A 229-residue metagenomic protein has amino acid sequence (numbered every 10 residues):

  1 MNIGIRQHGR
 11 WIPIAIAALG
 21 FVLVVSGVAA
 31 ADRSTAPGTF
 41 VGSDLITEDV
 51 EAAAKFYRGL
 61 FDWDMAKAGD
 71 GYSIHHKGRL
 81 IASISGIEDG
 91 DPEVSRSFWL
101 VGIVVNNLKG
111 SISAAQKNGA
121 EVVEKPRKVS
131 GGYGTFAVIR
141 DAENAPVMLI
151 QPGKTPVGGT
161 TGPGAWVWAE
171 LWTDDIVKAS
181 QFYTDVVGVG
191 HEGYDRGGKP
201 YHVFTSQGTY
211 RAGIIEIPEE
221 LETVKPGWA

Functional and structural regions predicted by a protein language model:
M1-G9: N-terminal secretory signal peptides that target proteins for export/translocation
W11-I12, Y133: Composition-driven detection of intrinsically disordered, low-complexity segments
P13-V24: Bacterial N-terminal signal peptides
G27-A54, F98-I103, M148-S180, G190-E192 (+1 more regions): N-terminal beta-strand motif that seeds the catalytic metal site of vicinal oxygen chelate
D32, A68-S73, L80-V104, K109-T135 (+4 more regions): A cross-kingdom feature marking solvent-exposed beta-strand/loop segments within repeated, beta-rich binding/scaffold
T35-P37, V41-I81, K117, V123-G134 (+2 more regions): Core segments of cupin and vicinal oxygen chelate
A82-S83, M148, A212-G213: A sequence-level detector of short linear motifs
